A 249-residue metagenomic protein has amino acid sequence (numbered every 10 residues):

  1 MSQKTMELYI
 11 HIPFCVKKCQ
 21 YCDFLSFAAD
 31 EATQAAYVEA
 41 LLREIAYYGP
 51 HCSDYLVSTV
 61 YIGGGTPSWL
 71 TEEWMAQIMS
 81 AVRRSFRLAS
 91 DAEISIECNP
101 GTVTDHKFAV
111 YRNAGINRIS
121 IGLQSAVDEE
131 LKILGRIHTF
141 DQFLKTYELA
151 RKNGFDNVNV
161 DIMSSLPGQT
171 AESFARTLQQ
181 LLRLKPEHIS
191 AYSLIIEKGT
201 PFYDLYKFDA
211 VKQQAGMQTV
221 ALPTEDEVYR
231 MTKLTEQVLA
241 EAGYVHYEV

Functional and structural regions predicted by a protein language model:
S2-Q3, F14: A generic fold-level signal
Q3-T5, S26-P50, Y55-V249: C-terminal scaffold of the Radical SAM
L8-H11: Short active-site neighborhood of thiol/selenol oxidoreductases, capturing the structured segment around
P13-S26: Local cysteine-cluster metal-coordination motifs and their immediate loop/turn environment, predominantly Fe-S cluster
